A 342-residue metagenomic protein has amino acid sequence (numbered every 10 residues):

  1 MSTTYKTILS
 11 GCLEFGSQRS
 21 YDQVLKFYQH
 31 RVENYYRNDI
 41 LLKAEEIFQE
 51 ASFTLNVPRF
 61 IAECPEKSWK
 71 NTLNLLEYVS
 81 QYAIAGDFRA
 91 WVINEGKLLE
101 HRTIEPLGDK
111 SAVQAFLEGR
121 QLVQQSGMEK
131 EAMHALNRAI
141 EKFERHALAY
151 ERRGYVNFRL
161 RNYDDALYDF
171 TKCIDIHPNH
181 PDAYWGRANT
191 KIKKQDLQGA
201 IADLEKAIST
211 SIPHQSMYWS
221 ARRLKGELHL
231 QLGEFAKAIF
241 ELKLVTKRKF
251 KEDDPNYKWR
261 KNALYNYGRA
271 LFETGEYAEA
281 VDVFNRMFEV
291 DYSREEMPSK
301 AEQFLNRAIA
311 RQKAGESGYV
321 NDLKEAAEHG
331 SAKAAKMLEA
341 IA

Functional and structural regions predicted by a protein language model:
E105-N162, Y168: Alpha-helical segment of the N-proximal tetratricopeptide repeat
A112, A147-L148, P181-D182, Q215-W219 (+5 more regions): Helix-start (N-cap) detector for alpha-helical repeat units in TPR-like alpha-solenoids, especially tetratricopeptide
Q125-S126, L160, K194, L232 (+2 more regions): Structural motif corresponding to the intra-repeat A-B loop/turn of tetratricopeptide repeats
R138-A139, K172-C173, K206-A207, V245 (+3 more regions): Canonical positions in the second alpha-helix
K142, I176, T210-H214, R248 (+4 more regions): Structural marker of alpha-solenoid helical repeat scaffolds
